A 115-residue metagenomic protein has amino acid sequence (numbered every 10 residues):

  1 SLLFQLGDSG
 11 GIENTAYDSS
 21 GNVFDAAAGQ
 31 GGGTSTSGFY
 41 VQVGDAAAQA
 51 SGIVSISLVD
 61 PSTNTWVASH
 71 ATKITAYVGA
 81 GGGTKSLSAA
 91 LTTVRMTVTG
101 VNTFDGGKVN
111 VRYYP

Functional and structural regions predicted by a protein language model:
S1-P115: Surface-exposed molecular-recognition determinants
